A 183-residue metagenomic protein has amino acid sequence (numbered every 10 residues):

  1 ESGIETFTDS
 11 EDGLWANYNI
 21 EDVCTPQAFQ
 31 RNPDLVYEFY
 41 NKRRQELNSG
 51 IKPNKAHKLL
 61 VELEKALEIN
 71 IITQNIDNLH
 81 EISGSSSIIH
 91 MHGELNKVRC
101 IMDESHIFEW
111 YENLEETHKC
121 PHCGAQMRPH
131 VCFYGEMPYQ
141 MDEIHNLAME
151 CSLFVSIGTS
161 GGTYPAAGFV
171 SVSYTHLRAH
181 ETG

Functional and structural regions predicted by a protein language model:
E1-G183: Conserved catalytic core of sirtuin-type NAD+-dependent deacylases
